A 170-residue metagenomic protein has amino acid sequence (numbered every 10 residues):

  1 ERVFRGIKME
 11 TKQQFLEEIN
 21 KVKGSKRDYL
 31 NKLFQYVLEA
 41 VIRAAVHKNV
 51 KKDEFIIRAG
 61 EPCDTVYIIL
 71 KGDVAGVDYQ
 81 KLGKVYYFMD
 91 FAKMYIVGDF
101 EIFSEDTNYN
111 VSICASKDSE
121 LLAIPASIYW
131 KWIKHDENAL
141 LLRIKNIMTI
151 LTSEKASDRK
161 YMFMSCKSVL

Functional and structural regions predicted by a protein language model:
E1-I7, M164, V169-L170: Phosphate-/nucleic-acid-contacting segments
F4-K52, E101-F103: Cyclic nucleotide-binding regulatory module and flanking cytosolic helices
K48-V50, F91, I124: Hydrophobic residues at beta-strand termini and immediately following loops that shape nucleotide-binding pockets
E54-K117: Cyclic nucleotide-binding regulatory domains
Y86-F88, L121, M162: Short, surface-exposed helix-loop/turn micro-motifs enriched in polar/charged residues
N108-N110, S127-V169: A small-molecule sensor/coupling module
S119-I128: A short hydrophobic beta-strand segment most commonly corresponding to one strand of the jelly-roll/cupin
